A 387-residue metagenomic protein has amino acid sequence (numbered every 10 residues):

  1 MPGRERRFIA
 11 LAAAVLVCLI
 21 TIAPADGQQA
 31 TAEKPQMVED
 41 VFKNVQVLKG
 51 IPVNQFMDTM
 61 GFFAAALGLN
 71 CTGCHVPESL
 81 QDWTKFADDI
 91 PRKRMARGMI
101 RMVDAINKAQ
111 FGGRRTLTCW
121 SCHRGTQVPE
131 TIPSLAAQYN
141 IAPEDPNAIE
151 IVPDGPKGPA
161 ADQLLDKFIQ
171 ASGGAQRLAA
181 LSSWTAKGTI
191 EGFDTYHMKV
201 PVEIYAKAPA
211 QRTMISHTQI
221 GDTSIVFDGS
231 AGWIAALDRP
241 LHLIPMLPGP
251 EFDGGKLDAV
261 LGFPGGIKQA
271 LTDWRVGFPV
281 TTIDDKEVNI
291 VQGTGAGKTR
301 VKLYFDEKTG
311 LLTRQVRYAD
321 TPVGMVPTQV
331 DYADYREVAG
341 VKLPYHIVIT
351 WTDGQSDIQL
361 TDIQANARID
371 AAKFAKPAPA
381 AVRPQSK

Functional and structural regions predicted by a protein language model:
M1-A12: Bacterial N-terminal signal peptides that target proteins for export
A10-T21: Bacterial N-terminal signal peptides
A25-I169: Sequence context surrounding c-type heme c attachment/ligation sites in exported
D40-F42, A179-S183, K199, I220 (+5 more regions): Extracytoplasmic
D166-P240, L271-F278, G295: N-terminal mature ectodomain segment of secretory-pathway/periplasmic proteins
T218-G221, T282-A380: Gly/Pro-enriched, hydrophobic low-complexity segments that function as extracytoplasmic propeptides/linkers
I234-F263: Acidic/charged, solvent-exposed loop-and-adjacent secondary-structure segments enriched in E/D, K/R, S/T, and G/P
G254-Q292, L311-R317: Short, conserved active-site entrance elements at the starts or edges of catalytic domains
